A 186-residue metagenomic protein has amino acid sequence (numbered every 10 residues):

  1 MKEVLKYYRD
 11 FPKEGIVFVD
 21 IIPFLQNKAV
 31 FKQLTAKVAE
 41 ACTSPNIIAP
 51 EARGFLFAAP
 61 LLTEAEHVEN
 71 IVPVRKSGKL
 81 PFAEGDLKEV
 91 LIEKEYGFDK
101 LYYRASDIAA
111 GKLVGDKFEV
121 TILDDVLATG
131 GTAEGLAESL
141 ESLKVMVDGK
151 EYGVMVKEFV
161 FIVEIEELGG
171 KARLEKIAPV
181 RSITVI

Functional and structural regions predicted by a protein language model:
M1-I186: PRPP-associated nucleotide enzymes
